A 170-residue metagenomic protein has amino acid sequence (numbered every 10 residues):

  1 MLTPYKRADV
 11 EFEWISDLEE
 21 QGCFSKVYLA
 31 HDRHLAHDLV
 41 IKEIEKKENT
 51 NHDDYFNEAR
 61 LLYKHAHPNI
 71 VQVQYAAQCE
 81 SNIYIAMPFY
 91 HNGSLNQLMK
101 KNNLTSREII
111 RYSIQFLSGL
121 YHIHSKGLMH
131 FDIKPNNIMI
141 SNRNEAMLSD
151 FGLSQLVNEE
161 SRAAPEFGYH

Functional and structural regions predicted by a protein language model:
S16-C23, V27: Protein kinase glycine-rich loop
K26-H31, A36-K46: Glycine-rich ATP phosphate-binding loop
Y55, A59-R60: Regulatory alphaC helix of protein kinase catalytic domains
A76: Activation-segment/catalytic-loop signature of the eukaryotic protein kinase fold
E80-S94, L98: Conserved short submotifs of the Hanks-type protein kinase catalytic core that shape the nucleotide-binding pocket
Y112-S113: Activation segment signature within eukaryotic-like protein kinase domains
H124-I140: Catalytic-loop of the protein kinase fold
